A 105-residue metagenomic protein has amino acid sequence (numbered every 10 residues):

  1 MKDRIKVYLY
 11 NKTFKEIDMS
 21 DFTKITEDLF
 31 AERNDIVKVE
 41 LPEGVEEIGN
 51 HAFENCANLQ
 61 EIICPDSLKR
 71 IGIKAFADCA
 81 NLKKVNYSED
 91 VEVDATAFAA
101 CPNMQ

Functional and structural regions predicted by a protein language model:
M1-K24, N34-E47, A57-R70, A80-V93 (+1 more regions): Structural signature of tandem-repeat unit edges
